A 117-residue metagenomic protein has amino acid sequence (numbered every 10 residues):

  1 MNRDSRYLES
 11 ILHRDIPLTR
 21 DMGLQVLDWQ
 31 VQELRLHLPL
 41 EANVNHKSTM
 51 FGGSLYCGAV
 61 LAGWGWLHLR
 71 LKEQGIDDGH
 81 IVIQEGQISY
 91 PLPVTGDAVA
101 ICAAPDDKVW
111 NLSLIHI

Functional and structural regions predicted by a protein language model:
M1-H37, E41-A42: Non-catalytic linker/capping segments at the edges of enzyme domains
T19-D21, V31, M50, A62 (+2 more regions): Short connector loops at helix/strand junctions that flank enzyme active sites, especially segments positioning acidic
D21, K72, V109-S113: A short, acidic/glycine-rich surface segment
A42-V44, D106-K108: Beta-strand elements of well-folded, non-transmembrane domains
V44-G52: Short histidine-centered catalytic/ligand-binding loop motif
G53-G75: Active-site helix/loop of acyl-thioester processing domains in fatty-acid/polyketide metabolism, spanning hotdog-fold
H68-D107: Hydrophobic beta-strand-centered segment that forms part of the acyl-chain substrate-binding groove
I115-I117: Conserved small/polar residues in nucleotide/adenosyl-binding loops
